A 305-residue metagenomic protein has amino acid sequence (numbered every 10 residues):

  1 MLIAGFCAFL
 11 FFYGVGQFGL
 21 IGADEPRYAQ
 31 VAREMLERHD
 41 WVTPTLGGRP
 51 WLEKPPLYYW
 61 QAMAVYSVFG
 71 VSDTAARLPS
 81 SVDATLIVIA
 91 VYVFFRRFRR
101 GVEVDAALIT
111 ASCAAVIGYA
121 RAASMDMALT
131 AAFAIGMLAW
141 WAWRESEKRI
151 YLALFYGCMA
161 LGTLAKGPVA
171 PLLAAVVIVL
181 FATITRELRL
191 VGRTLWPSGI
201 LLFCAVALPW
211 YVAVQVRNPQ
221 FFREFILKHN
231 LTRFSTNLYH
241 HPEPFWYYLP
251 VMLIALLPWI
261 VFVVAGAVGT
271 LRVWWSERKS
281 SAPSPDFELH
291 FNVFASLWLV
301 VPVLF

Functional and structural regions predicted by a protein language model:
M1-F305: Membrane-integral, polyisoprenol-dependent glycosyltransferases of the GT-C/oligosaccharyltransferase superfamily
